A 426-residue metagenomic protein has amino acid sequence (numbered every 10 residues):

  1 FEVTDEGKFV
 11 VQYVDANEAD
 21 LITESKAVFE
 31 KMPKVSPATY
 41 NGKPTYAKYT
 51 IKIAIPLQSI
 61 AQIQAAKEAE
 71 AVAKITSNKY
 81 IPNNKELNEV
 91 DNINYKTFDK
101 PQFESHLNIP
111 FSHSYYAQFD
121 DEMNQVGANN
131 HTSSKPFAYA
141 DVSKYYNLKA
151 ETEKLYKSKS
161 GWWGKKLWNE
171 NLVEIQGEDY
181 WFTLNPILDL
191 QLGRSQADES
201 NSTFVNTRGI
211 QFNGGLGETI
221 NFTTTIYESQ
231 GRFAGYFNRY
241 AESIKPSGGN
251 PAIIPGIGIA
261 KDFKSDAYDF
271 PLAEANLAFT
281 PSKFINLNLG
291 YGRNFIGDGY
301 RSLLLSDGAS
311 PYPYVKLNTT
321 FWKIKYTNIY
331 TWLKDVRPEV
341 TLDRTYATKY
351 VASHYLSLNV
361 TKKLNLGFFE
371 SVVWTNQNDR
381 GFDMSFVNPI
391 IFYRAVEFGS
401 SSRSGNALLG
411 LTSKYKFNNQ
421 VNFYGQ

Functional and structural regions predicted by a protein language model:
F1-E18, F29: Short tight loops/turns at secondary-structure junctions
K26-A65: Short, positively biased Gly/Pro-containing turn/loop motifs at secondary-structure boundaries
E70-S200: N-terminal periplasmic/intermembrane-space "pro-region" immediately following the signal or transit peptide
Q176-W181, N201-A234, A267-A273, L277-L289 (+1 more regions): Short, solvent-exposed loop/edge-beta patches enriched in aromatic
D189-Q196, G231-F233, I259-A260, G292-L303 (+2 more regions): Sequence/structural signature of outer-membrane beta-barrel proteins
Q211-A252, T361-L364, F368-E370: Carboxylate/His-rich catalytic cores and anion/metal-binding grooves
G235-G256, D379-V396: Surface-exposed loop/turn segments flanking beta-strands in extracellular/periplasmic regions
Y268, N286, N294-F295, S306-Q426: Signature for the C-terminal beta-barrel architecture of outer-membrane proteins
